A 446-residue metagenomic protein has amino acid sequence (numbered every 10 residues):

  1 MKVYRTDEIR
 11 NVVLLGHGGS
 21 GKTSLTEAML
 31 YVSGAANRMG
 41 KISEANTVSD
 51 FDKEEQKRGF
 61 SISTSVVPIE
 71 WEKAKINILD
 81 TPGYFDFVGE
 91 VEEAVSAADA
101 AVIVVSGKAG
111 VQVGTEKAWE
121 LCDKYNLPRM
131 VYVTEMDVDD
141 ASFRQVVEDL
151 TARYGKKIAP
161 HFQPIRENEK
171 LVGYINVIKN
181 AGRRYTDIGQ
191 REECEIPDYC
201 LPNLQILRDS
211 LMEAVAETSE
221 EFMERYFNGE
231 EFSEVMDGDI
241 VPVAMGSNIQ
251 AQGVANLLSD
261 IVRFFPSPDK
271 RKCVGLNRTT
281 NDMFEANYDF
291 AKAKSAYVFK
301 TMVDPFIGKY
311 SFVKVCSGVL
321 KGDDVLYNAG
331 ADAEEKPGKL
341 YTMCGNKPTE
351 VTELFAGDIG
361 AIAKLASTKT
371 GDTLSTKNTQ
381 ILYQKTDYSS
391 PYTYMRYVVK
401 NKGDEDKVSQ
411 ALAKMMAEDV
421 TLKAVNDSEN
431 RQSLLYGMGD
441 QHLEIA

Functional and structural regions predicted by a protein language model:
M1-A446: Structural and coupling elements of P-loop NTPases
